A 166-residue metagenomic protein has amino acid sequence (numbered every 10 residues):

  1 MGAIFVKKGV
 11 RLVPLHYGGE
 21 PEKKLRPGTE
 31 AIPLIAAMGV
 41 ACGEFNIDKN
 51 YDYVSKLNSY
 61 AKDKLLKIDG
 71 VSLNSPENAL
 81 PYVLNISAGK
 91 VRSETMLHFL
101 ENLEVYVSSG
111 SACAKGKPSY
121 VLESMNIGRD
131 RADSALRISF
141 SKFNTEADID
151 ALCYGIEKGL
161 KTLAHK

Functional and structural regions predicted by a protein language model:
M1-E22, P27-V40: Active-site PLP attachment segment
K7, A41-D48, L57, A61-I68 (+4 more regions): Change "in soluble alpha/beta enzymes" to "in soluble alpha/beta proteins
V13, S72-N74, Y106-S108: Structural detector of well-ordered beta-strand residues that form the stable sheet scaffold of enzyme domains
G18-P21, A31, C42, A88-K90 (+2 more regions): Glycine-rich beta-alpha junction loops
P27, A31-I35, I47-N58, S93 (+2 more regions): Generic structural signal for well-ordered, non-membrane alpha-helical segments in soluble metabolic enzymes
N46-M96: Conserved PLP-dependent catalytic core of the aminotransferase class-I/II
L84-R137: Conserved C-terminal alpha-helix-loop-beta "cap" of PLP-dependent enzymes that closes/shapes the active-site mouth
Y120-K166: PLP-dependent enzyme catalytic core of the Aspartate aminotransferase-like
